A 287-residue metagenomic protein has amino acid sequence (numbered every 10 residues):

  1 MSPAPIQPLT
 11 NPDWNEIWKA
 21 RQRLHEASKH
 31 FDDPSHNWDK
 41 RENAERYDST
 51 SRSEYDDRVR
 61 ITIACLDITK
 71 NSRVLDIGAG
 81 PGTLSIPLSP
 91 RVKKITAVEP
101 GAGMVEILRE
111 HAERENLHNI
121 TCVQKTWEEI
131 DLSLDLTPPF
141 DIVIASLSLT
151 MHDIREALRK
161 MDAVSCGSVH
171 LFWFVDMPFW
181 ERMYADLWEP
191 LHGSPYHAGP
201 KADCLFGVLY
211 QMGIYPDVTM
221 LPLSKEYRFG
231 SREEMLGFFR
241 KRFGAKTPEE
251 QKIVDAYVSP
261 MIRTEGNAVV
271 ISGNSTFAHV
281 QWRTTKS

Functional and structural regions predicted by a protein language model:
S2-I68: Conserved class I S-adenosyl-L-methionine
I77: Conserved beta-strand/loop positions that form the S-adenosyl-L-methionine
P81: Conserved SAM/SAH-binding loop
L84, L88-H118, Q124, E128-E129: Class I SAM-dependent methyltransferase SAM/SAH-binding core
T150-M161: A short, conserved alpha-helix within the catalytic core of class I
H170-G193: Conserved class I S-adenosyl-L-methionine
A198-G213: Short alpha-helix
Y215-S287: Conserved Class I S-adenosyl-L-methionine
